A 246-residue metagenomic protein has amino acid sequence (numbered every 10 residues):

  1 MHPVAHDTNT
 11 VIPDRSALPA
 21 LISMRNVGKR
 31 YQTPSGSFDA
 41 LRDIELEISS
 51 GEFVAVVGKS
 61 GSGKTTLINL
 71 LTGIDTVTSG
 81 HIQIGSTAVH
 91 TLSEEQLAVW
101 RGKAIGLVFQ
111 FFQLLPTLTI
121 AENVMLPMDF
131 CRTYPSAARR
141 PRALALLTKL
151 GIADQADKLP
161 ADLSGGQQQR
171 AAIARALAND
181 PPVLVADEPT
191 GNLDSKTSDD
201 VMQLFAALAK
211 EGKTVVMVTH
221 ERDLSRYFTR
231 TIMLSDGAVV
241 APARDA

Functional and structural regions predicted by a protein language model:
M1-R30, A241-A246: ABC-family P-loop ATPase nucleotide-binding domain
L18-L234: ABC family nucleotide-binding domain
T231-R244: H-loop (His-switch) and adjacent beta-strand-loop-beta switch element of ABC-type ATPase nucleotide-binding domains
